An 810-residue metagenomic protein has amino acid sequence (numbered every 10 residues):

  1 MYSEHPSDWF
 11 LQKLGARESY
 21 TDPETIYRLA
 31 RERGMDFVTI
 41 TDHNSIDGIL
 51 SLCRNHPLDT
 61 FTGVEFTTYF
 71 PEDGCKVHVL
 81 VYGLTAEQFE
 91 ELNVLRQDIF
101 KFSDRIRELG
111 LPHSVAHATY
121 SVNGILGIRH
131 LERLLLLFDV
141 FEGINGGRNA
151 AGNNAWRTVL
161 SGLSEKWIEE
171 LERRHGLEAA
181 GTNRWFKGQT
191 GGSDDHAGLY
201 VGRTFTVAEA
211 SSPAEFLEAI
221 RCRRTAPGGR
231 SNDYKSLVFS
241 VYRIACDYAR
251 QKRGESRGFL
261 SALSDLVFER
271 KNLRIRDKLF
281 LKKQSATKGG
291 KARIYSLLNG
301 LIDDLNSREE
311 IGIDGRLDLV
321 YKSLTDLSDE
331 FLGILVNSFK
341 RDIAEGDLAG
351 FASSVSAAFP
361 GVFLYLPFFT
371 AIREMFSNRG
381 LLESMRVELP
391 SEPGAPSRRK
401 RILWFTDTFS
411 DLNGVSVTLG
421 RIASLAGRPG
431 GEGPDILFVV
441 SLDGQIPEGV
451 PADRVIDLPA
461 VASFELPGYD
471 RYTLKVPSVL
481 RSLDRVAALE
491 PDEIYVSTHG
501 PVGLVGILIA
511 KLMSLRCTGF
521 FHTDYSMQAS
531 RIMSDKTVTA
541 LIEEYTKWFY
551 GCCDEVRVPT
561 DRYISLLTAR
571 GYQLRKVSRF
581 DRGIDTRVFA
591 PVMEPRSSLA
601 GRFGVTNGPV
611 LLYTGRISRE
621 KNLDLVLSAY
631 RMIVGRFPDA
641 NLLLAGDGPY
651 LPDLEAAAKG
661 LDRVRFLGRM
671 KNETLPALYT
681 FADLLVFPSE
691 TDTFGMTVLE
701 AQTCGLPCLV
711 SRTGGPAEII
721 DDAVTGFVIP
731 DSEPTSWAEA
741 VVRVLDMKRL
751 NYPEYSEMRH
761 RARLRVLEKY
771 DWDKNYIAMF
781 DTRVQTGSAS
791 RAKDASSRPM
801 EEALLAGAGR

Functional and structural regions predicted by a protein language model:
M1-G74, L199: An N-terminally biased module of ancient metal coordination in phosphate/nucleic-acid-related enzymes
M1-R17, A86-T206, S231-Y234: Domain-core and long-helix interface of multi-subunit machines
W404, V605-K621, L627-R631: Conserved donor-binding/catalytic core segment of Leloir-type glycosyltransferases
P652-M670: Nucleotide-activated donor-binding/catalytic signature segment of Leloir-type glycosyltransferases, i.e., the conserved
R669-M670, A677-A682: Short alpha-helical donor nucleotide-sugar binding micro-motif in glycosyltransferases
E690: Aromatic "clamp/platform" in nucleotide-sugar-dependent glycosyltransferases that forms part of the donor/acceptor
P707-V710: Short hydrophobic beta-strand element within catalytic cores of glycosyltransferases and related nucleotide-activated
D722-A723, F727-P734, R743-R749: Conserved acidic donor-binding segment of nucleotide-sugar-dependent glycosyltransferases
